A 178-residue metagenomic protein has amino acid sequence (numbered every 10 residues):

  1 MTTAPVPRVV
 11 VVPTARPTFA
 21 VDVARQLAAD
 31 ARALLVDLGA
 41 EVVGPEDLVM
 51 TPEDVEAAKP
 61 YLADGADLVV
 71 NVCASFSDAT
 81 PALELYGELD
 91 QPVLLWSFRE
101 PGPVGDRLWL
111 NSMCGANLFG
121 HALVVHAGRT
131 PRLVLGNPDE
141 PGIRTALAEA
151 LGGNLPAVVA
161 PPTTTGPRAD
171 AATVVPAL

Functional and structural regions predicted by a protein language model:
M1-L178: An N-terminal assembly and electron-transfer interface module characteristic of large anaerobic redox and radical
